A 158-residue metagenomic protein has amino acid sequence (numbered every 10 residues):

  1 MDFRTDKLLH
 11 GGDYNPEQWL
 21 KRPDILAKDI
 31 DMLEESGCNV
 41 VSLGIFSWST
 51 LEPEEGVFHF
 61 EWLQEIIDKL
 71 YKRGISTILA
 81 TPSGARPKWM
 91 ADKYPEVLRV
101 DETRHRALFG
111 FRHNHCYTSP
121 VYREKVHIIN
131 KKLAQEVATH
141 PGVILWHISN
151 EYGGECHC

Functional and structural regions predicted by a protein language model:
M1-R22: Boundary/entry segment of secreted carbohydrate-active catalytic domains
T5-H10, G37-N39, Y71-T77, T139-I144: Short, well-ordered coil/turn segments that N-cap beta-strands
P16-Q18, S47, S83-A85, N150-Y152: Active-site-proximal loop/turn and secondary-structure-junction residues that shape catalytic pockets, frequently
R22-L26, G56-F60, S119, R123-H127: Solvent-exposed, acidic/flexible segments
L26-A107, K131-A134: Aromatic-lined substrate-binding rim segments of carbohydrate-active enzymes
T103-C158: Polysaccharide-binding and catalytic clefts of secreted carbohydrate-active enzymes
